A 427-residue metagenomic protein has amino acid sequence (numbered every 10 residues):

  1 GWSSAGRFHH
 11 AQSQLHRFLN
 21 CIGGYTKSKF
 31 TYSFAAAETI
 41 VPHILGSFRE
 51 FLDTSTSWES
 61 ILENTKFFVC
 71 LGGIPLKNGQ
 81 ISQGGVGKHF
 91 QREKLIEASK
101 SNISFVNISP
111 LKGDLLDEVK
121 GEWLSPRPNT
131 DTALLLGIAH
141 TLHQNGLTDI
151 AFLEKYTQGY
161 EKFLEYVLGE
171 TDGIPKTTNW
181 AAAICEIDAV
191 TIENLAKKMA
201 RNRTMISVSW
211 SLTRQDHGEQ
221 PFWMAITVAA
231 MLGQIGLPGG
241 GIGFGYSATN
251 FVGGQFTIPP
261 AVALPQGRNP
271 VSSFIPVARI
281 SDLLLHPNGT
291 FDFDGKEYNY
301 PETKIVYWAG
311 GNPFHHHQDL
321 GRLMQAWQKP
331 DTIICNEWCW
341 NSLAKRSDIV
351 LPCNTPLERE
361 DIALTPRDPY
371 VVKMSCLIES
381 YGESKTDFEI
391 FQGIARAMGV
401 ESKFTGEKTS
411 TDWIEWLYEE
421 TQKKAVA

Functional and structural regions predicted by a protein language model:
G1-R346, V350-E358, I394, M398: Catalytic alpha/large subunits of respiratory electron-transfer oxidoreductases, centered on bis-MGD molybdoenzymes
V69, K408-D412, A427: Catalytic cores of transferase enzymes with a strong primary signal for eukaryotic protein kinases
T157, E161, V167, G382 (+2 more regions): Compositionally biased, intrinsically disordered low-complexity regions enriched in proline and serine
E219, Q318-D319, I362-L364, G382-E383 (+1 more regions): Short conserved micro-motifs at the rims of enzyme active sites and ligand-binding pockets
G254-T257, I414-A427: Long, low-complexity segments enriched in small/aliphatic residues
D331, K373-R396: Phosphate/diphosphate-binding loops
N354-C376, E383: Catalytic or ion-translocation cores adjacent to nucleophile or general acid/base/metal-coordination motifs in diverse
M398-W413: Charged, gly/pro-enriched flexible loop segments at helix/strand junctions
